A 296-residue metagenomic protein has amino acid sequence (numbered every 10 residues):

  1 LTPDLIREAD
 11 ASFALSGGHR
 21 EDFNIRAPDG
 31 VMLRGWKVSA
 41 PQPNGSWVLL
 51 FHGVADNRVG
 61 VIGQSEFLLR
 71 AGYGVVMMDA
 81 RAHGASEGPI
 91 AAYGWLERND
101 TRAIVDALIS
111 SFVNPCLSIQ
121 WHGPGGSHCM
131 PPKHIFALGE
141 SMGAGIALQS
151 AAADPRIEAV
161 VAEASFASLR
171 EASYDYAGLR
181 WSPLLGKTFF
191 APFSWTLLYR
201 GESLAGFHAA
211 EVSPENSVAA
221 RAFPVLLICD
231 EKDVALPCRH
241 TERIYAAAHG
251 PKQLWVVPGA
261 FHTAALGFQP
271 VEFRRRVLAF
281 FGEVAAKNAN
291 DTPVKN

Functional and structural regions predicted by a protein language model:
L1-I25: An N-terminal hydrophobic leader/cap segment in hydrolases
P28-L108, G145: Membrane-embedded segments
W121, C129-S141: Alpha/beta-hydrolase fold nucleophile elbow
G139-Q149: Glycine-rich nucleophile elbow surrounding the catalytic serine of serine-hydrolase chemistry
Q149-F207, N216: Hydrolase active-site cap/lid region
A220-A222, L227-C229, D233: Short beta-strand/loop motif that positions the catalytic acidic residue of the alpha/beta-hydrolase fold
V234-H240: Conserved alpha/beta-hydrolase "acid-adjacent" motif
A260-V271: Catalytic histidine-centered segment of alpha/beta-hydrolase-like enzymes
